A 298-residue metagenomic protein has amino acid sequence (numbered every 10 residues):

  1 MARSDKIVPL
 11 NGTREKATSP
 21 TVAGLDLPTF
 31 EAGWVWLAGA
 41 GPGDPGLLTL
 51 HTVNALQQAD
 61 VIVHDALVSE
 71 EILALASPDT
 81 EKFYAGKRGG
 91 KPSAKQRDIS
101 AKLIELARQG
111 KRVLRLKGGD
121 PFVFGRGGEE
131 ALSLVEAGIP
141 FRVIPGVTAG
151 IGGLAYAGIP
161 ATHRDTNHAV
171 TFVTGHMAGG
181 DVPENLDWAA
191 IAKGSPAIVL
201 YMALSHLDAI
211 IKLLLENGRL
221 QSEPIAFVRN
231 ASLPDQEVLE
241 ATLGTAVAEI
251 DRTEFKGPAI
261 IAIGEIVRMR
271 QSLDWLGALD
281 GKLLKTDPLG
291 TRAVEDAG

Functional and structural regions predicted by a protein language model:
M1-P45, L50-V147, G152, V247: Class I S-adenosyl-L-methionine
A2-L25, A32-V35, Q109-V113, A169 (+1 more regions): A contiguous loop/helix-start segment that scaffolds small-molecule binding in enzyme catalytic cores
R3, T18, D120-G194, E237-E240: Class I SAM-dependent methyltransferase SAM-binding "motif I" and its flanking Rossmann-like core
G39-A40, L48, A59, H64 (+7 more regions): Short, functionally important structural connectors and interaction interfaces within domains
H51-V53, A76-D79, D98-I99, G128-S133 (+5 more regions): Short, glycine/charged-enriched secondary-structure capping and boundary segments
S69-E70, A157-T162, L213-L215, V247-I250: Intrinsically disordered, low-complexity boundary segments flanking structured domains
T80-K87, G138-R142, A161-T171, G218-F227: Short hydrophobic/aromatic-enriched beta-strand-loop microsegments
